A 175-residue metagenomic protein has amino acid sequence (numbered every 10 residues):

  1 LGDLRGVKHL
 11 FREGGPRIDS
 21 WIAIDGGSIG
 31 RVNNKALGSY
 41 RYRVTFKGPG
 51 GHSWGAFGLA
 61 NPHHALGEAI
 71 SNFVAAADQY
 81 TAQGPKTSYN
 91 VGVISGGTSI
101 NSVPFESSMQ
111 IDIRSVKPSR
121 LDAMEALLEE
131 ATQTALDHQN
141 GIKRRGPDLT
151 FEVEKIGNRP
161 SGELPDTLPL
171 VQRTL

Functional and structural regions predicted by a protein language model:
L1-L37, A82: Acidic/histidine-rich catalytic neighborhood of metal-dependent amide-processing enzymes
L1-L4, Y40-F46, G55-A77, I111-I113: Alpha-helical metal-binding/catalytic segments enriched in His/Glu/Asp
H9-E13, G38-S39, N61, L127-E130: Short, solvent-exposed amphipathic alpha-helical segments in soluble enzyme and RNA/protein-processing domains
R17, L37-R41, S102-E106: Short, solvent-exposed loop/turn segments at the edges of secondary structure
D25, T45-P49, S95, R114-V116: Solvent-exposed residues in well-ordered beta-strands and their adjoining turns, especially edge/terminal strands
N34-K35, A56-G58, L164-D166: Short, solvent-exposed loop/turn segments at secondary-structure boundaries
H63-L175: Metal-dependent amide/peptide-bond hydrolase catalytic core, centered on the "pita-bread" metallohydrolase fold
